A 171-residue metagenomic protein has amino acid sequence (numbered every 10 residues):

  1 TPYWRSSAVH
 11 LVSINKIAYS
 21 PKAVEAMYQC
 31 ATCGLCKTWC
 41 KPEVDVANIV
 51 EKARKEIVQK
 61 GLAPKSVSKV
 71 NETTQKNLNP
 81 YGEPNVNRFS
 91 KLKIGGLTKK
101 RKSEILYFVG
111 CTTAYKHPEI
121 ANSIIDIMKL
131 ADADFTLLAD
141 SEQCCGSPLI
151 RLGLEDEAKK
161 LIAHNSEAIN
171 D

Functional and structural regions predicted by a protein language model:
T1-W4: N-terminal cofactor/phosphate-binding cores enriched in small/glycine residues, especially glycine-rich loops such as
S6-D171: Iron-sulfur-cluster electron-transfer modules
